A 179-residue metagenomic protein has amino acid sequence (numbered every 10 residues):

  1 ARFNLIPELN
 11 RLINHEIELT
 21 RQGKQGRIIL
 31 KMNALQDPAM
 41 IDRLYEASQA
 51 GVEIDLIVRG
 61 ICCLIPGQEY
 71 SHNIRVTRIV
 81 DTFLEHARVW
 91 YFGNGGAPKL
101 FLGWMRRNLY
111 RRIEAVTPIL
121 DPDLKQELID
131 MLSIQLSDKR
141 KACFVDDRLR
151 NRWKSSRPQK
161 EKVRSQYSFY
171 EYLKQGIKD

Functional and structural regions predicted by a protein language model:
R2-D179: PLD/PLD-like phosphodiesterase catalytic module centered on the HKD motif
